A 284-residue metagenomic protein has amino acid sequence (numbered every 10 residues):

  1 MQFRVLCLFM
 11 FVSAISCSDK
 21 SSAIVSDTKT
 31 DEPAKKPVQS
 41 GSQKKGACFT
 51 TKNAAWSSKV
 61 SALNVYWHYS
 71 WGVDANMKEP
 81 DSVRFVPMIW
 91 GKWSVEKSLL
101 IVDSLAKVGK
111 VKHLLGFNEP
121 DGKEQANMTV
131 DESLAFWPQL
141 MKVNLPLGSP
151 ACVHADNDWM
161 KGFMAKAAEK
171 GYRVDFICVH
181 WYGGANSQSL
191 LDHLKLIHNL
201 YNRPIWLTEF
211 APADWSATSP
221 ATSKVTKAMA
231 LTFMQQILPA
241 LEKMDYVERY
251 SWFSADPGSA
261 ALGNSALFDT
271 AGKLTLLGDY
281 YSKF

Functional and structural regions predicted by a protein language model:
V5-V12: Sec-dependent N-terminal signal peptides
A14-S40: Bacterial Sec-dependent N-terminal signal peptides
V25, D81-G91, N199, K224 (+2 more regions): Aromatic-rich peripheral "rim/lid" segments of glycoside hydrolase catalytic domains that contact and position glycan
G41-K45, L63-W67, D81-F85, G109-H113 (+4 more regions): Loop/turn elements at helix/coil->beta-strand transitions in domains of secreted/extracellular proteins
S42-L114, D131: N-terminal carbohydrate-binding/catalytic regions of secreted carbohydrate-active enzymes
S57, L99-D103, V130-N144, M160-M164 (+3 more regions): Generic structural signal for well-ordered alpha-helices, preferentially at hydrophobic/aromatic core positions
S70, P87, N118, M160-P220 (+1 more regions): Aromatic- and acid-rich polysaccharide-binding/catalytic face of secreted or lumenal carbohydrate-active enzymes
A106-V130, F136, G148-D156, Y172-W181 (+2 more regions): Active-site groove signature of glycoside hydrolases
